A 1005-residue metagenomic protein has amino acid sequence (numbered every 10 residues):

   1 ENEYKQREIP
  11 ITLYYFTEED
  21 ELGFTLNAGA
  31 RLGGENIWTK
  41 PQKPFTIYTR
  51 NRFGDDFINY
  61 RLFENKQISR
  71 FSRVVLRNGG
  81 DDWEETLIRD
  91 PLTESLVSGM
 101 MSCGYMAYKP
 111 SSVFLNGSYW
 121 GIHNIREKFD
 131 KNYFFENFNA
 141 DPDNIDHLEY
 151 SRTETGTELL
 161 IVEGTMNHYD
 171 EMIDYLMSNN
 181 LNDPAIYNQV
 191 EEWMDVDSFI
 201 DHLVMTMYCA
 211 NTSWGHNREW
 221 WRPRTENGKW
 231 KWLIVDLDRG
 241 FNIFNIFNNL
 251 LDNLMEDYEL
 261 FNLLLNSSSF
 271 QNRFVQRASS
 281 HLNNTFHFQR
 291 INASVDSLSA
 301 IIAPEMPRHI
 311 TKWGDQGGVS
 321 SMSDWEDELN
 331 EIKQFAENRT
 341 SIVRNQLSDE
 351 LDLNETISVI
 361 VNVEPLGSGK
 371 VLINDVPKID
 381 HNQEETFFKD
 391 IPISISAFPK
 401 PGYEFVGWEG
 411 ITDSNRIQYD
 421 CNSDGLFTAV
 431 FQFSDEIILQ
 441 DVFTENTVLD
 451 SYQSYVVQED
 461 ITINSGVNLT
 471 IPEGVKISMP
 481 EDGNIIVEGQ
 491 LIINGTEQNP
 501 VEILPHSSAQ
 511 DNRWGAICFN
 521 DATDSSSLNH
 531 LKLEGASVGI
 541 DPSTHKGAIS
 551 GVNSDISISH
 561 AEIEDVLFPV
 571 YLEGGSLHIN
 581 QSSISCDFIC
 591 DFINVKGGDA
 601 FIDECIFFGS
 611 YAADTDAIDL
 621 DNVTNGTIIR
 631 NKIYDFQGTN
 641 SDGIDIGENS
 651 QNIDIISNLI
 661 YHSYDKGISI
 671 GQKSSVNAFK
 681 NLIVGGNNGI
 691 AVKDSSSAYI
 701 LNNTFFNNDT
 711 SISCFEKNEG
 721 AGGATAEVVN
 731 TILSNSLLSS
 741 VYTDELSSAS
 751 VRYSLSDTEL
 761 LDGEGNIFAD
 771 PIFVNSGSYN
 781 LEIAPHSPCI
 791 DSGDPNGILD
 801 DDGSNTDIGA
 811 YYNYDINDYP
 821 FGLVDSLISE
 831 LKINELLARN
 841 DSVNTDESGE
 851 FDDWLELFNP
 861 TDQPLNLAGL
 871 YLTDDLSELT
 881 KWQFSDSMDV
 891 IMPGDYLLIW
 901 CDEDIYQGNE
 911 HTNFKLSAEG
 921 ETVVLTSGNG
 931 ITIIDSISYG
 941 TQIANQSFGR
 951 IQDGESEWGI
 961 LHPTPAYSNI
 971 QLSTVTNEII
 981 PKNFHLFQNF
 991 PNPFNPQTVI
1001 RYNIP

Functional and structural regions predicted by a protein language model:
E1-E3, I11-T12, D20-E21, L26-A28 (+9 more regions): Middle-to-C-terminal accessory/interaction subdomains
N2-G156: Conserved ATP-binding subdomain of kinase catalytic cores across diverse folds
V235, N242, S657-H662, G667-N780: Predominantly extracellular beta-rich ligand-binding scaffolds that present long acidic/polar faces for carbohydrate
N330-F335, V343-Q346, S434-E436, S526-K532 (+5 more regions): Intrinsically disordered, low-complexity linkers and terminal tails enriched in Ser/Thr/Pro/Gly with interspersed basic
P392-N415: Surface-exposed interfaces of beta-sheet-rich extracellular modules
D450-N520, S525, S583-F588, N735: Extracellular beta-helix/beta-solenoid repeat scaffolds
A509-C518, D541-S550, D565-F568, C586-G597 (+6 more regions): Extracellular beta-strand/beta-solenoid scaffold signature
V975-F990, F994-P1005: Glycine-centered coil/turn sites that cap beta-strands in beta-rich domains
